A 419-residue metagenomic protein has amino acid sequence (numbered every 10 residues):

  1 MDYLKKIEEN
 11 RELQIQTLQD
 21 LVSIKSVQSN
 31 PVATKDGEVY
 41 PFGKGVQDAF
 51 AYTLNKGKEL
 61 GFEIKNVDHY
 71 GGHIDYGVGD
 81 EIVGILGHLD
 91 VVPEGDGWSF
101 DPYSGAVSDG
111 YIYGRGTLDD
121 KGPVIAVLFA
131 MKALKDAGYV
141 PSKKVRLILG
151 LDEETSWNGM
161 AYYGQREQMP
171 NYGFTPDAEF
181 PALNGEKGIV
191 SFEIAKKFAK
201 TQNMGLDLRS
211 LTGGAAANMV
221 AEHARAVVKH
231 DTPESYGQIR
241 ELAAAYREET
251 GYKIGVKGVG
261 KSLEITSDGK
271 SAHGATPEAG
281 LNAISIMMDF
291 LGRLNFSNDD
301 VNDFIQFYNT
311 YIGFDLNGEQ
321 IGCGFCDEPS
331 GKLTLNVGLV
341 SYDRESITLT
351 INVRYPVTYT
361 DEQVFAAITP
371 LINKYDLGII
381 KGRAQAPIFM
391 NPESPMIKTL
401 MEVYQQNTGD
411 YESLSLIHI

Functional and structural regions predicted by a protein language model:
M1-L86, V92-E94, T350: N-terminal helical capping/dimerization or prosegment-like subdomains of hydrolases acting on amide or phosphate bonds
K6, N10-I24, Y52, K56-L60 (+6 more regions): Generic non-transmembrane alpha-helical segments
E59, I82-L149, E153-T155, E167 (+1 more regions): Active-site metal-coordination/substrate-binding segment of hydrolases, especially metallo-dependent peptidases
E63-V67, G255-G258, V337, L414-S415: Short beta-strand
E154, M160-P356: Midchain, well-structured core segments that form catalytic/ion-binding scaffolds
Y342-S415: Substrate-recognition/cap regions that form aromatic- and gly/pro-loop-enriched pockets for small-molecule ligands
I417-I419: Conserved small/polar residues in nucleotide/adenosyl-binding loops
